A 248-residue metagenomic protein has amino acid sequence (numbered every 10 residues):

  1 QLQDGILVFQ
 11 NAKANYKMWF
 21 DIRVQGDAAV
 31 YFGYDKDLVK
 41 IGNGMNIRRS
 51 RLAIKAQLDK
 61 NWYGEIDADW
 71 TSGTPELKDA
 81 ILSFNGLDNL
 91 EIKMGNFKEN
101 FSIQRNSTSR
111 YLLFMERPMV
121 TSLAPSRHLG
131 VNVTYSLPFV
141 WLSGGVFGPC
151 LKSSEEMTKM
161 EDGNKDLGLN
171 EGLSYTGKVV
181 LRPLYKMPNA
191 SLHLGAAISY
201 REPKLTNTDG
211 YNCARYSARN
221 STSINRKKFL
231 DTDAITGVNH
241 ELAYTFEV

Functional and structural regions predicted by a protein language model:
L2-D4: N-terminal amphipathic/hydrophobic interface segments
I6-K152, T158, L167-K204: Outer membrane beta-barrel
D166-V248: Surface-exposed beta-loop-beta
